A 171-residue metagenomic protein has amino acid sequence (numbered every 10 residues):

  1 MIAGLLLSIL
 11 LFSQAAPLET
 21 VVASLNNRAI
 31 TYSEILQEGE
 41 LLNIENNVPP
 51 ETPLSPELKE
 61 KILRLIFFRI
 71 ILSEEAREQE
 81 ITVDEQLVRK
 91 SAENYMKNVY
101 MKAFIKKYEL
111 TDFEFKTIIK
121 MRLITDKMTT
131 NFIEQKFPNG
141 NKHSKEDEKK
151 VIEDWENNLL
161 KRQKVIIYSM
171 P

Functional and structural regions predicted by a protein language model:
M1-S13: Sec-dependent N-terminal signal peptides
G4-L5, E40, N141: Intrinsically disordered, low-complexity regions
L7, E19-T20, Q163-V165: Residue-level marker of intrinsically disordered, low-complexity segments enriched for small/polar residues
S8-L11, E75, N131: Hydrophobic membrane-targeting alpha-helices
Q14-I119: N-terminal targeting/tethering segments
K106, T125-P171: A C-terminal, polar beta->alpha supersecondary segment
M121-L123: Cell-wall glycan
